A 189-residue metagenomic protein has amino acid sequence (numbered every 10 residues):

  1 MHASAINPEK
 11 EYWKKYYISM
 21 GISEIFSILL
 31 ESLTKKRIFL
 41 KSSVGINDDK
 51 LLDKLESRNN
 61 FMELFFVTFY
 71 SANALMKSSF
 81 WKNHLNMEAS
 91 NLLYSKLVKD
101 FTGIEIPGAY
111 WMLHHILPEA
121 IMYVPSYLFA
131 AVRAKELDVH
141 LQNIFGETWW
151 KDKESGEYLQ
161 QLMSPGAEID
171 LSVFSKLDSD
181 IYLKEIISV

Functional and structural regions predicted by a protein language model:
M1-Y12: Catalytic Zn2+-binding segment of zinc metalloproteases
H2, L29, N73-K77: Structured core elements
K10-K14, I22, K36-R37, K135 (+1 more regions): Flexible loop/turn segments at secondary-structure boundaries
Y12, Y70, A74, S79-V189: C-terminal, non-catalytic "cap/extension" segments appended to globular domains
K15-F26, L51-T68, N86, P118-F129 (+1 more regions): Secondary-structure capping and boundary motifs in well-ordered enzyme cores
Y16-K50: Post-HExxH zinc-binding segment in Zn-dependent metallohydrolases
T34, I38-K41, N59-N60, F66-F80: Active-site-proximal binding-pocket segments
K50-E56, L93-V98: Electropositive nucleic-acid-contacting surfaces
